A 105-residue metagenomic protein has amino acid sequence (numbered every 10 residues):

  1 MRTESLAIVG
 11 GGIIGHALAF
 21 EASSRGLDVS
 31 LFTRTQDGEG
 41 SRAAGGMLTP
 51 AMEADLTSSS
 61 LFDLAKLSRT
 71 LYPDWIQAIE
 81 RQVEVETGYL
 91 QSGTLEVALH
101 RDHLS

Functional and structural regions predicted by a protein language model:
M1, G40-S41, T87-Y89: Solvent-exposed alpha-helices and their adjacent loops that cap or buttress functional pockets in soluble metabolic
M1-I14, S30: Beta1/beta-strand and adjacent pyrophosphate-binding region of the FAD-binding site in flavoprotein oxidoreductases
A17: Short alpha-helical segment within the catalytic ATP-binding CA
S23-A44: Glycine-rich FAD pyrophosphate-binding loop
M47-S105: Dinucleotide-binding Rossmann-like beta1-alpha1 core, especially the glycine-rich loop that anchors the ADP
